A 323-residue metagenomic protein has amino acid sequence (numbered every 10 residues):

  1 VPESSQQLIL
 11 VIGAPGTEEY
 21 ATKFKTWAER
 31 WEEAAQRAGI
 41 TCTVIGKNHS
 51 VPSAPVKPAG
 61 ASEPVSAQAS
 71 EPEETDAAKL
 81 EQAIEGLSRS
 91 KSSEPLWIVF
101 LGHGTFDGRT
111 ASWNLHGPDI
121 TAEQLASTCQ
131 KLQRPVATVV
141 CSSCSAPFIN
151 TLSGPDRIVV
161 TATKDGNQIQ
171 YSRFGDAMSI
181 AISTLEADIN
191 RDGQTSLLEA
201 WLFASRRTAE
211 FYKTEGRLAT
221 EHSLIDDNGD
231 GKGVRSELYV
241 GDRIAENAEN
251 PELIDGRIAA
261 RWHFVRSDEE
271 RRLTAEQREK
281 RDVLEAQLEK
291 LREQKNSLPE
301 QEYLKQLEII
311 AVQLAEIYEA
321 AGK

Functional and structural regions predicted by a protein language model:
V1-W97, F106, A111-S112, L253-R272: Boundary/activation segment at the start of structured domains
L8, S90, D188-R278: Caspase-like cysteine protease fold
A14-E18, C42, N48-P52, G102-D107 (+5 more regions): Solvent-exposed loop/turn segments at secondary-structure junctions within structured extracellular/periplasmic domains
E29, A137-R235: Active-site-proximal C-terminal subdomain of hydrolase catalytic domains
T75, S93, L101-L132: A short, glycine/acidic-enriched catalytic loop
E270-L273, Q277, L284, N296 (+1 more regions): Amphipathic alpha-helical coiled-coil segments and their boundaries
Q277-Q294, I310, L314-I317: Non-transmembrane amphipathic alpha-helical segments
E300-A311: Short, charged, amphipathic alpha-helical segments
